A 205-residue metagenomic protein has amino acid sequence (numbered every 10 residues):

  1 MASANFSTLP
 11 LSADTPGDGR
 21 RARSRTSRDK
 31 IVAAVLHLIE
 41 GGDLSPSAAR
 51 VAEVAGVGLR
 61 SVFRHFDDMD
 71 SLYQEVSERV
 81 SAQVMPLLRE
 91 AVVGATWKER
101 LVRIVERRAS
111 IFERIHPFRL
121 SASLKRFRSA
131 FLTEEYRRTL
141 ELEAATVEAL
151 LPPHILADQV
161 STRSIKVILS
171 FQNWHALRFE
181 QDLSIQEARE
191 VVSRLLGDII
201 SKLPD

Functional and structural regions predicted by a protein language model:
M1-S45, A49-V54, S71: Basic, helix-initiating cap at the start of DNA-binding domains
N5, A157-F179, L183-I199: Hydrophobic alpha-helical segments that form the core of small-molecule binding pockets and/or dimer interfaces
T15, H37-P46, E53, Q74-I104: Amphipathic alpha-helical linker/stalk segments
A33, K98-L120, R189-G197: Amphipathic alpha-helical segments that line or abut small-molecule/effector binding pockets and mediate allosteric
G56-F66: Short hydrophobic/aromatic patch on the recognition helix
S77, L88-E90, A109-E134, H175-A176: Amphipathic alpha-helical segments used for helix-helix packing
S110-R114, R128-R163, E190-S201: Amphipathic alpha-helical packing segments from all-alpha helical-bundle domains
